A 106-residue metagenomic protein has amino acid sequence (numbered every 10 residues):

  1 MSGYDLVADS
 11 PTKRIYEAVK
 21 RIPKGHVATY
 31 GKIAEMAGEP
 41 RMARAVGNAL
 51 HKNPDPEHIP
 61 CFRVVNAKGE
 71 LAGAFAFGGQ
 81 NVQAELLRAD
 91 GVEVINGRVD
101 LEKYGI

Functional and structural regions predicted by a protein language model:
S2-I106: Nucleic acid-binding interface residues in structured DNA/RNA-binding domains, emphasizing the DNA-engaging scaffolds
